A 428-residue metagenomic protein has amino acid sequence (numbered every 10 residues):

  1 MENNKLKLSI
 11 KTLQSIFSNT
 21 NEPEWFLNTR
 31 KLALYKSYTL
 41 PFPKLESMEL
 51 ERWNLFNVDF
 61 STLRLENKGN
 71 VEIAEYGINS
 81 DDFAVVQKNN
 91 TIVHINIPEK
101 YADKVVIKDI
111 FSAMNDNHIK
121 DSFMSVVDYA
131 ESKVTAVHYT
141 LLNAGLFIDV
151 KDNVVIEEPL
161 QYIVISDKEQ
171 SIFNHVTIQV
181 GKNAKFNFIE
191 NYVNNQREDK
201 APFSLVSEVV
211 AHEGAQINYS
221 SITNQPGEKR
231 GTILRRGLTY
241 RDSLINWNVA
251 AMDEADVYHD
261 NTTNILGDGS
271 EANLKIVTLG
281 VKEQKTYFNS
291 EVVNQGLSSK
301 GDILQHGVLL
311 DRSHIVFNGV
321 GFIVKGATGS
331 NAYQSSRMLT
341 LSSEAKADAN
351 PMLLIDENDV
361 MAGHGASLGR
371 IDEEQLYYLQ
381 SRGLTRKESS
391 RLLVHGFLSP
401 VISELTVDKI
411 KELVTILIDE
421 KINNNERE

Functional and structural regions predicted by a protein language model:
M1-Y139, A144, L310: N-terminal amphipathic, basic helical "cap/leader" segment at the start of enzyme domains
T12, S367-E373, R391-L393: Short acidic alpha-helix initiation/capping motifs at coil-to-helix transition points, especially at protein N-termini
S37, S270, S389-S390: Small-residue helix-packing motif on alpha-helices
P41-E49, I156-E157, K300, K387: Short amphipathic alpha-helical segments with coiled-coil-like heptad repeat character
K44-E49, T62, R391, G396-L413: Short amphipathic alpha-helical segments at helix boundaries and their inter-helical linkers
D103, M114-L384, L398-E428: Conserved beta-strand/loop scaffold segments within soluble protein domains that form the structured core and edges
